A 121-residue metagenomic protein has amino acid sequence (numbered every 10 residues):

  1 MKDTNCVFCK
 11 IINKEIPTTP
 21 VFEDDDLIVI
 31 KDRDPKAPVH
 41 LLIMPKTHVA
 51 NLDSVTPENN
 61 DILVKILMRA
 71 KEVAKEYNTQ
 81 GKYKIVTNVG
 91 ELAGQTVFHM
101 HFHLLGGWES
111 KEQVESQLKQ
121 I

Functional and structural regions predicted by a protein language model:
M1-I121: HIT superfamily nucleotide-processing domains
